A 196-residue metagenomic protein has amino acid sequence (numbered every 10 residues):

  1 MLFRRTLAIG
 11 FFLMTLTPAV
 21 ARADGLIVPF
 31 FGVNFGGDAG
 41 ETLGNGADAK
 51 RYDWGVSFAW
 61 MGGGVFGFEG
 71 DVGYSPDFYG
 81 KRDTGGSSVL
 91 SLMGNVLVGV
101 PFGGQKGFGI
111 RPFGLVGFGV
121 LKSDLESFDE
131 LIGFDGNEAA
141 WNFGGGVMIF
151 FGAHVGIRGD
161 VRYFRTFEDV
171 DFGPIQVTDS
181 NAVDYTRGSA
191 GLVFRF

Functional and structural regions predicted by a protein language model:
M1-D24: Cleavable N-terminal export/targeting peptides
D24-V28, S57-F128, G136-A139, I149 (+1 more regions): Gram-negative (and chloroplast) outer-membrane scaffold detector with strong preference for beta-barrel transmembrane
N34-W54, G136-E138: Surface-exposed strand-loop-strand hairpins of Gram-negative outer-membrane beta-barrel proteins
A39-N45, Y79-G85, D124-I132, D169-Q176: Outer-membrane beta-barrel translocator domains and adjoining extracellular loop/strand segments of Gram-negative
D77-G80, G152-F196: Predominantly the C-terminal beta-signal and adjacent terminal strand-loop region of outer-membrane beta-barrel
L125-V170: A charged, solvent-exposed segment within the mature domains of Sec-exported extracytoplasmic proteins
